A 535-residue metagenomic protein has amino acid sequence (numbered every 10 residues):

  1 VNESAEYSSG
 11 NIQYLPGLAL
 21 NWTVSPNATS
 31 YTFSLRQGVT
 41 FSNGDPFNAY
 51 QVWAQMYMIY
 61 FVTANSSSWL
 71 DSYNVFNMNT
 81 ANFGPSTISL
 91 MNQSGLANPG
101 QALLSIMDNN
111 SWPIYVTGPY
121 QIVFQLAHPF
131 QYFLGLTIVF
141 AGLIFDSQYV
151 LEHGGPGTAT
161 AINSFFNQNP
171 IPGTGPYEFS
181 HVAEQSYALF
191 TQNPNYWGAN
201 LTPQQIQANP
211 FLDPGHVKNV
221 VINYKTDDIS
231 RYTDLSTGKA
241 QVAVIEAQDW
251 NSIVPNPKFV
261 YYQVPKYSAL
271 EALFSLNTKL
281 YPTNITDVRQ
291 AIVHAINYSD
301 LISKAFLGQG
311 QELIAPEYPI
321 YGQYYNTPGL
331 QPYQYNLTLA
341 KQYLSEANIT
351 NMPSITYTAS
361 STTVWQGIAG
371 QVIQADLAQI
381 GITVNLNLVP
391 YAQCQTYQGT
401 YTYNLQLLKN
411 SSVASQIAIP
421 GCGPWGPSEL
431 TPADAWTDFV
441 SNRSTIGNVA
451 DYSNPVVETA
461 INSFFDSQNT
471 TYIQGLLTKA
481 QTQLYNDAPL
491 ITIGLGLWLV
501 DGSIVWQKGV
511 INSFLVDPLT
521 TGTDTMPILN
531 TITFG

Functional and structural regions predicted by a protein language model:
V1-P26, P172: N-terminal lobe/hinge region of extracytoplasmic solute-binding protein
S4-S9, Q125-F130, L136-N219, I229 (+3 more regions): Gly/Pro-rich hinge or "lid" segments in bacterial periplasmic/extracellular proteins
L20-S86, V123, R231-D234, P282-N284: Aromatic- and charge-enriched surface segment that lines or borders ligand/interaction sites
G44-D45, I229-A240, D287, Q371-I380 (+1 more regions): Short helices/loops that flank or line small-molecule/ion binding pockets
N48-Y57, P119-P129, G175-P176, P214-N219 (+7 more regions): Alpha-helical secondary-structure segments
S66, S180-T191, V221-L280, N410-S411: Extracellular/periplasmic solute-recognition and catalytic clefts
W69-G154, A183: Surface-exposed binding/hinge segments that line and control ligand-binding clefts or catalytic entry sites
A183, Y187, L270-E271, V293-Y325 (+3 more regions): Detector for C-terminal structural segments
